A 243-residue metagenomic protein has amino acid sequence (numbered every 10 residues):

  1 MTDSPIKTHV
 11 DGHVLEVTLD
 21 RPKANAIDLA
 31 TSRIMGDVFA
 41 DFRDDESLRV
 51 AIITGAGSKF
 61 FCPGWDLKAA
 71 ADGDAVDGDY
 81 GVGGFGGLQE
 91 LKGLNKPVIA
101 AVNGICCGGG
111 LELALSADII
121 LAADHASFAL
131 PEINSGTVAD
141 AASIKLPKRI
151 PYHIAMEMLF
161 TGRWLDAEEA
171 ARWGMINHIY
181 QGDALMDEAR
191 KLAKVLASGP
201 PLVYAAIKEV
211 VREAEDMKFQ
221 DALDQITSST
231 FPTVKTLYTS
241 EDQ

Functional and structural regions predicted by a protein language model:
M1-G12, D45-E46, S58, G162 (+3 more regions): C-terminal alpha-helix plus adjacent terminal tail
M1-T54, S58: Conserved CoA-thioester-binding segment of acyl-CoA-metabolizing enzymes
T2, K92-P201: Crotonase-fold acyl-CoA enzyme core
K7, R33-I34, G55-G93, N134 (+4 more regions): Glycine- (often His-adjacent) and acidic-residue-rich active-site loop that binds/positions the CoA thioester
V17, I34-M35, I53, D66 (+3 more regions): Terminal peptide-recognition signature
A24-N25, F60, G136, H178: Short strand->helix junction
S32, L67, S143, Y152-A155 (+2 more regions): A general structural signal for well-ordered alpha-helical segments in protein cores
S58-C62, C107, A129, V211: Short, active-site-adjacent cap segments at secondary-structure transitions
